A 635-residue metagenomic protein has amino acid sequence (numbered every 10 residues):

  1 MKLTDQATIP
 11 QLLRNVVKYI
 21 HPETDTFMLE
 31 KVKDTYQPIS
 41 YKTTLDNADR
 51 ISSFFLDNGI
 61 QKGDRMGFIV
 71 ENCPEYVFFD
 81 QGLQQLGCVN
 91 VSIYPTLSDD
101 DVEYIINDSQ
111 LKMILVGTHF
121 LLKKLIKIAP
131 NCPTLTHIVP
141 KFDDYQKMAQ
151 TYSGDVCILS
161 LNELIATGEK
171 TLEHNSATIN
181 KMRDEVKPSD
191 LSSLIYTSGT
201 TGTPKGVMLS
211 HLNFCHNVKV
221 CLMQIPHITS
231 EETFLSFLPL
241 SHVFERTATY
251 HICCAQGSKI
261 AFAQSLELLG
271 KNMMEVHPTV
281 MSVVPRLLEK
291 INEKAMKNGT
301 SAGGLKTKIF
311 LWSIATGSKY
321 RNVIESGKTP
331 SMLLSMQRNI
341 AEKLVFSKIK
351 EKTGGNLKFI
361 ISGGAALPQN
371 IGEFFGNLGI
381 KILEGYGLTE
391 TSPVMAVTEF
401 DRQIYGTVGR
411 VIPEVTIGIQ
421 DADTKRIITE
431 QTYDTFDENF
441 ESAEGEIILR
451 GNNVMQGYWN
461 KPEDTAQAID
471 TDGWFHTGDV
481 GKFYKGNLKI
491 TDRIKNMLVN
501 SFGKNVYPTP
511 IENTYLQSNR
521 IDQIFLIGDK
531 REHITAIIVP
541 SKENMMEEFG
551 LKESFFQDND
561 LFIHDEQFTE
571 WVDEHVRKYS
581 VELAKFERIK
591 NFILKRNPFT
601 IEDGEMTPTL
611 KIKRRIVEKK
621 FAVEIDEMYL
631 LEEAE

Functional and structural regions predicted by a protein language model:
R14-I39, R596-P598: AMP-dependent adenylate-forming
T26, P140, I158-L159, E163-Y196 (+2 more regions): Conserved pre-ATP/AMP-binding loop-to-beta segment of ANL
F27-Q81, S98-E103, S160-N162, H211-L212: Conserved AMP-binding/adenylate-forming core of the ANL superfamily
P38-K42, S192-V218: Conserved AMP-binding A3 loop
D57-N58, Q81, Q85-T167: Structural core segment of the AMP-binding/adenylate-forming
C215-S236, L240-F346, N356: Conserved AMP-binding/adenylation subdomain of ANL enzymes
T435-N500: Conserved ATP-binding/catalytic segment of the ANL
L498, Q523-L526, E570-E635: Conserved C-terminal "lid"/linker of ANL adenylate-forming enzymes
